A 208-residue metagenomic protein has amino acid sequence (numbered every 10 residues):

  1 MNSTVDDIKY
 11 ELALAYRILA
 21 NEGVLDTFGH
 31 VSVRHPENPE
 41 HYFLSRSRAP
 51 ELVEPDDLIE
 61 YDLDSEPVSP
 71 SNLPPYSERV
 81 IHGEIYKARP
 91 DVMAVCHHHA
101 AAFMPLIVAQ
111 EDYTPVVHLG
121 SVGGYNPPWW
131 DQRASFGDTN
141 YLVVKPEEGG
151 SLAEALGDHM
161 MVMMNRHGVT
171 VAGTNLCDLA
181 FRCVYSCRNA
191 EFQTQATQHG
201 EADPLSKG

Functional and structural regions predicted by a protein language model:
M1-G208: Glycine-rich flexible loops
